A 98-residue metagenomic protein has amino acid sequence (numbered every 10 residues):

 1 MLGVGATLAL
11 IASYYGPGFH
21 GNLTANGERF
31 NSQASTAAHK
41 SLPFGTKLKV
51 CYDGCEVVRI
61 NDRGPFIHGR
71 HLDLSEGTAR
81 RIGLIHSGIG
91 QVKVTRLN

Functional and structural regions predicted by a protein language model:
M1-N98: Secreted/periplasmic proteins
